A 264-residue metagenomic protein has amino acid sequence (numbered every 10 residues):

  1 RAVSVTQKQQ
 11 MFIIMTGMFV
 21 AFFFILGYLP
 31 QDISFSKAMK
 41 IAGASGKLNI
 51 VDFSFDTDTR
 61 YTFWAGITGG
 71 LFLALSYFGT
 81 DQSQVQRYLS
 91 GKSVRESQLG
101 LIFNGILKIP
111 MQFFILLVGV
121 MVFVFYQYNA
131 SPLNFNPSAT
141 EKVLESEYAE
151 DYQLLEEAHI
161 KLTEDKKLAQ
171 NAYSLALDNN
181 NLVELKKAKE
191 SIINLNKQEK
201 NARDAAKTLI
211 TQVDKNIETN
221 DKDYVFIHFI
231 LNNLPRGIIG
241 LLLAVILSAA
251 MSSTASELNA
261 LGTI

Functional and structural regions predicted by a protein language model:
R1, F72-L73, A244-S256: Transmembrane alpha-helix interface/packing and boundary motifs in multi-pass membrane proteins, characterized by
R1-M11, R87-G91, T254: Membrane-water interface regions at transmembrane-helix termini and the short interhelical loops of multi-pass membrane
A2-V3, G100-L101, L241, A255-A260: Alpha-helical transmembrane segments and their helix-entry boundary regions
S4-M11, L101-I109, V245-A249, I264: Transmembrane helix-bundle signature of multi-pass membrane transporters/permeases
F12-G240: Loop-to-helix junctions at membrane interfaces in multi-pass transport proteins
G79-S83, V118, M251-G262: Membrane-embedded alpha-helices of multi-pass transport/permease systems
